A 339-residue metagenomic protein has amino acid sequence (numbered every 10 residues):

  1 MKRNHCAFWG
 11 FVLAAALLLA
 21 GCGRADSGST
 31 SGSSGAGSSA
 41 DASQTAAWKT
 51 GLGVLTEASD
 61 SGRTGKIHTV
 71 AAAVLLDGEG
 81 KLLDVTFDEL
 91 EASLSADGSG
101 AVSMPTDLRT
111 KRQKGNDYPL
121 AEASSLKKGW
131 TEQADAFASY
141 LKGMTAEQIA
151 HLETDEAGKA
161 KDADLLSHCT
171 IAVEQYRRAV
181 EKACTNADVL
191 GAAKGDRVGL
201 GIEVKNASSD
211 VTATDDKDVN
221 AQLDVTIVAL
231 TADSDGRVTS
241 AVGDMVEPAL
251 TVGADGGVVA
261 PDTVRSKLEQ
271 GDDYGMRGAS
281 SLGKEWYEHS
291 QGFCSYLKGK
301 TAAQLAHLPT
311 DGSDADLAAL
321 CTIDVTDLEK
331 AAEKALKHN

Functional and structural regions predicted by a protein language model:
M1-K2, S38, L165: Intrinsic disorder/low-complexity signature
M1-W9: Bacterial N-terminal signal peptides that target proteins for export
L18-G21: C-terminal motif of bacterial Sec signal peptides marking the signal peptidase cleavage site
G23-D26: Bacterial signal peptide processing site
G28-S43: Low-complexity, Pro/Thr/Ser/Glu-rich flexible segments characteristic of extracytoplasmic/periplasmic regions
Q44-N339: Active-site- and interface-proximal helix/loop "cap" or "latch" segments in soluble metabolic and energy-transducing
